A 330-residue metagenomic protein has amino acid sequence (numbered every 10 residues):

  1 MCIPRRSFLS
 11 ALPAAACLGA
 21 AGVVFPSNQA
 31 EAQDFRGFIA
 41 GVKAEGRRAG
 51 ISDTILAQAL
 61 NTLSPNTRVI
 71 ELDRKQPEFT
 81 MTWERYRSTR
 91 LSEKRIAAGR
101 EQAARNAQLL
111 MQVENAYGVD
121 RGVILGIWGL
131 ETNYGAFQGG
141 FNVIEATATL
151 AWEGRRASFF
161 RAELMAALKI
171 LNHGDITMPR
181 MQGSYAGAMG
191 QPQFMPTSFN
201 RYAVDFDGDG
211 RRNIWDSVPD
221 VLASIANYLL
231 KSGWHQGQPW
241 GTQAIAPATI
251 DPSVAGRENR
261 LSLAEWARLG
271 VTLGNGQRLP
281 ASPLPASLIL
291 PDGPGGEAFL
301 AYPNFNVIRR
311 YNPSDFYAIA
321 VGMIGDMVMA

Functional and structural regions predicted by a protein language model:
M1-A16: N-terminal secretory signal peptides and thylakoid transit peptides that target proteins across membranes
F25-A32: Sec/Tat signal peptide C-region and signal peptidase I cleavage site
Q33-R105, M111-E114: An acidic, Gly/Ser/Thr/Pro-rich helix-cap/linker signature
K43, L168, A226-L229, G322: Non-transmembrane alpha-helical segments in soluble domains of secreted/periplasmic/extracellular proteins
I51-L60, D120-G126, P179-Q182, R212-N213 (+1 more regions): Surface-exposed patches in mature extracellular/periplasmic domains of secreted proteins
S88-S217, L222-S224: Acidic/His-rich structured neighborhood in mature extracellular/periplasmic domains
M178, Y185-G190, M195-R278: Flexible, glycine-rich surface segments
I250-A330: C-terminal soluble interaction/assembly domains
